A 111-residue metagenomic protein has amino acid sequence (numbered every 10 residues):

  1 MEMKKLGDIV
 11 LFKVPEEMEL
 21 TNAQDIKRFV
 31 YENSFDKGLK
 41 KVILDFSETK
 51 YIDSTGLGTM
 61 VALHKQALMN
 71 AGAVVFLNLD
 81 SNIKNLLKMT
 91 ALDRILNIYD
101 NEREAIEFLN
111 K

Functional and structural regions predicted by a protein language model:
M1-R28, F46: STAS-typified acidic loop motif
L20-I95: Amphipathic alpha-helical interaction surfaces in cytosolic regulatory modules
S81, R103-E104: Acidic phosphotransfer microenvironment of two-component signaling modules
N82, N110-K111: Short leucine-rich amphipathic alpha-helices used at interfaces
N97-N101: Short acidic-hydrophobic, aromatic-tinged amphipathic segments that line or gate anion-handling sites
E104-N110: Short, charged, intrinsically disordered terminal tails
